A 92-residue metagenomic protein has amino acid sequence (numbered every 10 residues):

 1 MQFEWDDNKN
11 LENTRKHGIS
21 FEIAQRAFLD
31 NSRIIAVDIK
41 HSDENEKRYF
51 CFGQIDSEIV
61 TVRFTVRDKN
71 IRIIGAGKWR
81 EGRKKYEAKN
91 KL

Functional and structural regions predicted by a protein language model:
M1-L92: Ribonuclease/tRNase effector modules and their secretory precursors
